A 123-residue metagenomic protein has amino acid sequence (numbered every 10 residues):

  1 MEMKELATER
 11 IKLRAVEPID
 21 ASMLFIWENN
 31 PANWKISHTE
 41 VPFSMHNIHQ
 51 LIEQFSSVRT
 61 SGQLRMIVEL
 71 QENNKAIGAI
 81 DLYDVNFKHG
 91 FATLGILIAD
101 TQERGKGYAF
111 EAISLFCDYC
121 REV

Functional and structural regions predicted by a protein language model:
M1-Q102: GNAT-family acyltransferases
G105-Y119: Conserved acetyl-CoA-binding loop-helix of GNAT-fold acetyltransferases
E122-V123: Conserved GNAT acetyl-CoA-binding A-motif
